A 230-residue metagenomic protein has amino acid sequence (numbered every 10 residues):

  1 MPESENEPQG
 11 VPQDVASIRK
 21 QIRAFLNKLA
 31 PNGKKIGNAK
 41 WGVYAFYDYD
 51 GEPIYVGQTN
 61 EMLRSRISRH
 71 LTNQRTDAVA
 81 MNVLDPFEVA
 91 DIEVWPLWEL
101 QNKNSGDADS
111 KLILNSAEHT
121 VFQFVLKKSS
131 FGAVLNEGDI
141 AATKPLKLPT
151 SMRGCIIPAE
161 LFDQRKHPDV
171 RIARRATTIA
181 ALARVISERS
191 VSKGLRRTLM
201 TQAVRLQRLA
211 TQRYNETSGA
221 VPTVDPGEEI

Functional and structural regions predicted by a protein language model:
M1-A39, Y49-E52, S68-I230: Boundary/linker segments flanking structured domains
G42-V43, R66: Short, hydrophobic/aromatic alpha-helical segments in well-folded domains
Y44-F46, P53-E61: GIY-YIG nuclease signature motif recognition
N60-S68: PAPS-dependent sulfotransferase catalytic domain
